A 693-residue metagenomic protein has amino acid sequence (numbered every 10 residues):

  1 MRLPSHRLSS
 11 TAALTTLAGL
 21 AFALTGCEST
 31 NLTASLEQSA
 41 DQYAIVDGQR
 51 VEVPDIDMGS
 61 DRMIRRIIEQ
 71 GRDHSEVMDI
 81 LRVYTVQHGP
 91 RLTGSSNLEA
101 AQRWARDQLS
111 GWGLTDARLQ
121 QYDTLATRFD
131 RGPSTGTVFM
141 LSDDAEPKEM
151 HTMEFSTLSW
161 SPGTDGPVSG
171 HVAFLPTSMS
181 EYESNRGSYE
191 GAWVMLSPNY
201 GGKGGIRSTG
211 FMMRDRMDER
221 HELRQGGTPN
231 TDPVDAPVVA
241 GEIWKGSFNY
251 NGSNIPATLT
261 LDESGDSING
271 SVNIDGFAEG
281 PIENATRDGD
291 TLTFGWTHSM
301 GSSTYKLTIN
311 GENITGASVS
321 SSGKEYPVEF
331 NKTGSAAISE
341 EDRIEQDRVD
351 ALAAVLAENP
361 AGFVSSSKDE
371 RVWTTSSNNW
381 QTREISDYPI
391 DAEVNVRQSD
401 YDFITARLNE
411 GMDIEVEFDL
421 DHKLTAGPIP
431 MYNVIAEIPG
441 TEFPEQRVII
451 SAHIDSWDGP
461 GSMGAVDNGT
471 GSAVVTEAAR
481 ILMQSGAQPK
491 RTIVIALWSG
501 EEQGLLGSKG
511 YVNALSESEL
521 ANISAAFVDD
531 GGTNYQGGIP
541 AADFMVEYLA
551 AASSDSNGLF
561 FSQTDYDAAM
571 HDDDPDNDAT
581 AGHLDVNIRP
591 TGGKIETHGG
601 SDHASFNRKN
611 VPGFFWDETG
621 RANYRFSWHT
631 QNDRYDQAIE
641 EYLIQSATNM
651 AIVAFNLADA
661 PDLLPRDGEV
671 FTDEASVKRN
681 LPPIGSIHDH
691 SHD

Functional and structural regions predicted by a protein language model:
A23-G26: C-terminal motif of bacterial Sec signal peptides marking the signal peptidase cleavage site
S35-I56, S60-R62, R82, V86-A236: Noncatalytic luminal/extracellular "stalk/propeptide" segments of secretory-pathway proteins
P54-S95, S376-T382, E393, D455 (+3 more regions): N-terminal capping segment at the start of a domain
R72, G201, P229-V234, D391-E393 (+4 more regions): Metal-dependent peptidase/peptidase-like ectodomains
R72-H88, L92-L98, D107-W112, D116 (+7 more regions): Catalytic-core environment of secreted peptidases
L158-S184, W380-G464, R480, Q484-K490: Soluble metallo-hydrolase cores and metallopeptidase-like ectodomains found primarily in the secretory/periplasmic
D232-N310, A317-E329: Central antiparallel beta-sheet cores of small beta-barrel/beta-sandwich binding domains
S386, A392-E393, R480, Q484 (+2 more regions): His/Asp/Glu-rich mid-to-C-terminal helical/loop segments that flank catalytic regions of hydrolases
